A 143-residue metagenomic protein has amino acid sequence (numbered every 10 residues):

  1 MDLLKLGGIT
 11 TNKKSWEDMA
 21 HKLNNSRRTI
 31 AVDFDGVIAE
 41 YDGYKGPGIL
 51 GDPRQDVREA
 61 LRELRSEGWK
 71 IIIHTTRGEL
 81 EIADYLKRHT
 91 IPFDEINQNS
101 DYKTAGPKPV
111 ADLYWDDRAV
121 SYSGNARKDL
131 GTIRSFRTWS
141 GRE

Functional and structural regions predicted by a protein language model:
M1-E143: HAD-like aspartate-dependent phosphatase fold
